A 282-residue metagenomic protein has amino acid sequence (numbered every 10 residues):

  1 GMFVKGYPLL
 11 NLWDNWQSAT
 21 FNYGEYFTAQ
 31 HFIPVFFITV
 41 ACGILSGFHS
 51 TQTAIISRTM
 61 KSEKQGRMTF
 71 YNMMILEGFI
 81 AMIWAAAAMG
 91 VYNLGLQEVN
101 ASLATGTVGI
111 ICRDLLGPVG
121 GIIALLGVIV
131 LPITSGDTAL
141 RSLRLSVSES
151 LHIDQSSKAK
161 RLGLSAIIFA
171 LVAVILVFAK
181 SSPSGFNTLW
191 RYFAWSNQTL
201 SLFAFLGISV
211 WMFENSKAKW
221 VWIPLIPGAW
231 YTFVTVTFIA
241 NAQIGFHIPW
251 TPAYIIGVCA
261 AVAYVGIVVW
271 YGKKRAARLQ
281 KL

Functional and structural regions predicted by a protein language model:
G1-N22, S209-K219, V234-I244: Hydrophobic alpha-helical segments and their helix-loop junctions in multi-pass secondary transporters
M2-S18, K64, Y71-I110, K180-S184: Extracellular/periplasmic helix-exit of transmembrane alpha-helices
N22-P34, R113-I123, D154-L162, N197: Membrane-interfacial loop-to-helix junctions in multi-pass transporters
A54-G78, T105-I111, G136-L164: Helix-loop-helix connectors at the membrane interface of multi-pass transporters/channels
N72-A81, A88-V99, G121, L125 (+3 more regions): Loop-to-transmembrane helix boundary motifs in multi-pass membrane proteins
A139-S157, S184-L189, F205-I223: Alpha-helical transmembrane segments
G163-L176, N197-L206, W222-A240, G257-Y264: Hydrophobic membrane-spanning alpha-helices of multi-pass integral membrane proteins
F205-A229, A242-L282: Terminal cytosolic tails of multi-pass membrane transporters, especially the segment immediately following the final
